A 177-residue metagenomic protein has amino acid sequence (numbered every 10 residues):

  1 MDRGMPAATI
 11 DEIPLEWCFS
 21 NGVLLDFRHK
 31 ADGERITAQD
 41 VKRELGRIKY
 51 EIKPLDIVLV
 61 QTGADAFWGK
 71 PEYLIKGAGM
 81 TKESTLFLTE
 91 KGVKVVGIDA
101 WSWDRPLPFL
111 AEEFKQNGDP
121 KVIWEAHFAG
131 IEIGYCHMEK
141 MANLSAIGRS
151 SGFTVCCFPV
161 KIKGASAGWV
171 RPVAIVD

Functional and structural regions predicted by a protein language model:
M1-D177: Active-/binding-site microenvironments in catalytic and ligand-binding cores
